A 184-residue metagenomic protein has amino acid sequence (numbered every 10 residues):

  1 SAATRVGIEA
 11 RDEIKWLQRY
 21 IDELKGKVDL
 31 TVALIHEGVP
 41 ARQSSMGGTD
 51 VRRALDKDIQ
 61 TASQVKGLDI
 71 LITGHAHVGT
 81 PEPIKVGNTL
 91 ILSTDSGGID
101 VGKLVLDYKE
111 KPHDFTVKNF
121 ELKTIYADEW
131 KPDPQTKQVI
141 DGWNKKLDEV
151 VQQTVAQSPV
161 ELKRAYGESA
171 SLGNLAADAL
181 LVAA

Functional and structural regions predicted by a protein language model:
S1-K146, G167-A179: Acidic, metal/ion-coordinating pockets
L122, L147, S158, L162: Cysteine-nucleophile active-site neighborhood
Q152-S171: Glycine-rich phosphate/diphosphate-binding loops and the adjacent beta-loop-alpha structural elements that coordinate
L181-A184: Short, intrinsically disordered, charge-balanced linker/junction segments flanking boundaries in proteins
